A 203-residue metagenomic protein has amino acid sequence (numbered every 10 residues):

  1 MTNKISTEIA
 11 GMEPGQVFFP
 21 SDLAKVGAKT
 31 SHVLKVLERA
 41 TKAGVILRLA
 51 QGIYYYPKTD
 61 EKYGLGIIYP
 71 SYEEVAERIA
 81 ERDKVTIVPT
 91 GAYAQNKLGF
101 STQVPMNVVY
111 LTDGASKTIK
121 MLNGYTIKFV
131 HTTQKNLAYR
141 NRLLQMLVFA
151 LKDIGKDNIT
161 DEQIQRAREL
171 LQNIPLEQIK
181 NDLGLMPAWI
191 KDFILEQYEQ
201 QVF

Functional and structural regions predicted by a protein language model:
M1-R78: Short beta-edge/loop segments at beta->alpha junctions of small alpha/beta modules that act as binding/recognition
A40, A80, A94-Q95, L171: Hydrophobic alpha-helix position signal
K42, E81, G99-Q103: Short helix-capping and hinge/turn segments at secondary-structure transitions, especially at repeat and domain
L49, V88-T90, V109-L111: Short, conserved beta-strand edge motifs with alternating hydrophobic and charged residues
I67-T90, K97: Helix-adjacent hinge/juxtasegments
Y93-E162: Conserved, surface-exposed functional patches that form binding/active-site neighborhoods
H131-F203: Hydrophobic alpha-helical interaction segments
